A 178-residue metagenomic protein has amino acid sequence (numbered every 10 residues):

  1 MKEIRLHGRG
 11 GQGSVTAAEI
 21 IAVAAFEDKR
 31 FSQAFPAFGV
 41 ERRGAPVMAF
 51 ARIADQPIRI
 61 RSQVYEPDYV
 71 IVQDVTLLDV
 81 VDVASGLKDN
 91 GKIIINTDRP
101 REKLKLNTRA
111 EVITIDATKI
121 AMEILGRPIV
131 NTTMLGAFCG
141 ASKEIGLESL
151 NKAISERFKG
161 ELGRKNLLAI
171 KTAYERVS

Functional and structural regions predicted by a protein language model:
M1-S178: Active-site cofactor/cluster-binding pocket
